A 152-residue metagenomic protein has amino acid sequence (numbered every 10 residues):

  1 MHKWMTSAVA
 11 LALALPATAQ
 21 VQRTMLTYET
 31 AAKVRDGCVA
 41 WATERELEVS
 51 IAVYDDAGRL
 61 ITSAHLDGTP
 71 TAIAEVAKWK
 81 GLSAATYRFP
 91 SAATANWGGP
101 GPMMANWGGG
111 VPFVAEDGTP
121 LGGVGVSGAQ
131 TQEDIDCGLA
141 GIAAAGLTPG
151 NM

Functional and structural regions predicted by a protein language model:
H2-A10: Sec-dependent signal peptide recognition, specifically the positively charged N-region followed immediately by
A14-A17: N-terminal signal peptide c-region/cleavage motif recognized by signal peptidases
A19-M152: Flexible, solvent-exposed loop/hinge segments and secondary-structure transition points
